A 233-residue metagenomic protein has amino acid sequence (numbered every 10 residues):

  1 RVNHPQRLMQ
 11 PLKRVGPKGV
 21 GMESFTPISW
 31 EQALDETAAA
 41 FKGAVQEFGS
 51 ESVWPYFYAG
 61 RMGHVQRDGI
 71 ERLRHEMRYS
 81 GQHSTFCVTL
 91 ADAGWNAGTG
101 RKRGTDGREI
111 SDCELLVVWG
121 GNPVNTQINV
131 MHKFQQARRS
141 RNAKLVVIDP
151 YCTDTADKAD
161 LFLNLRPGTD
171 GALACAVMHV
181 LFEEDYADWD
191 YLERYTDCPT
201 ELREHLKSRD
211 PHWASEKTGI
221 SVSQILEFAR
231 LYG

Functional and structural regions predicted by a protein language model:
R1-E184, C198, S221: N-terminal export/assembly segments and adjacent metallocofactor-ligating motifs of anaerobic energy-metabolism
H4, F182-R209: Scaffold signal of the M16-like zinc-metallopeptidase fold and its non-catalytic homologs
V177, T196-G233: Active-site phosphate/pyrophosphate-binding segments
